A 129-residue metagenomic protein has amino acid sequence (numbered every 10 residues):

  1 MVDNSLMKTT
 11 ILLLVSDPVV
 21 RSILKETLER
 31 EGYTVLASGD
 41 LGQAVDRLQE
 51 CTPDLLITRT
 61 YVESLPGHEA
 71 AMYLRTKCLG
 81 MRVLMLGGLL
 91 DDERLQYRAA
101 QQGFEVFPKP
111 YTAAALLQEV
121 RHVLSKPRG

Functional and structural regions predicted by a protein language model:
D3, Q49-C51, Y73-M81, A99: Conserved phosphotransfer cores of two-component systems
K8, T52-D54, K77-L84, P108: His-Asp phosphorelay/catalytic-motif detector in bacterial-type signaling
V15: Conserved acidic carboxylate
P18-L36: Two-component/phosphorelay signaling modules centered on CheY-like receiver
A37-L55, R59: Acidic, metal-coordinating helix/loop segments flanking the phosphotransfer/catalytic sites of two-component signaling
T58-M72, L90: Conserved phosphotransfer microenvironments
E69, G87-F107, A114, Q118: Alpha4 helix (beta4-alpha4-beta5 surface) of REC/receiver domains from two-component response regulators
Y111-L124, R128: C-terminal output helix
